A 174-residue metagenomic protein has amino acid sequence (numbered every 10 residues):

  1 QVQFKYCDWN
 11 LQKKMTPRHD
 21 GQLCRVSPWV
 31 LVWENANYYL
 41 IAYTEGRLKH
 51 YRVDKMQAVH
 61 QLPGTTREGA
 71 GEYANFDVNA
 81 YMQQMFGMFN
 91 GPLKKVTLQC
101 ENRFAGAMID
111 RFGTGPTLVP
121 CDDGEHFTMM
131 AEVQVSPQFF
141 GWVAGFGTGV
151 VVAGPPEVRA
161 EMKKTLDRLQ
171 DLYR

Functional and structural regions predicted by a protein language model:
Q1-G87, P92-T97: Core beta-strand-centered patch of the WYL/Sm-like small regulatory domain
V78-R174: Polybasic (Lys/Arg-rich)
